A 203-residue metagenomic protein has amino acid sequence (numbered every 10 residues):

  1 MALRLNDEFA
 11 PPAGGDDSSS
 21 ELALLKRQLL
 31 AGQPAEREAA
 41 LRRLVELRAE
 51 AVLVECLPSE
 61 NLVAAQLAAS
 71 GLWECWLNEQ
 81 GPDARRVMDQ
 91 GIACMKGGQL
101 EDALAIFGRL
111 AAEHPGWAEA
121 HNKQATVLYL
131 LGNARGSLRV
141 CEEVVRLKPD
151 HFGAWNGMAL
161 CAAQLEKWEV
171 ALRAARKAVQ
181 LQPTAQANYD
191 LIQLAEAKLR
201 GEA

Functional and structural regions predicted by a protein language model:
A2-D16, A35-L47, E55, Q66-L77 (+4 more regions): Structural detector for internal amphipathic alpha-helices that build alpha-solenoid repeat scaffolds
G15-Q28, E46-L57, G81-M88: Amphipathic alpha-helical scaffolding segments comprising HEAT/armadillo-like alpha-solenoid repeats
R27-A35, L57-V63: Short coil turns that connect the paired helices of HEAT/ARM alpha-solenoid repeats
P58, L77, A111-A112, E142-R146 (+1 more regions): Conserved structural position within tetratricopeptide repeats
E74-N78, K96, L130, Q164 (+1 more regions): Register position in tetratricopeptide repeats
G81-G153: Alpha-helical adaptor scaffolds
R173-A175, Q180-A203: Terminal, low-structured helical/coil segments at or just beyond the last alpha-helical repeat
